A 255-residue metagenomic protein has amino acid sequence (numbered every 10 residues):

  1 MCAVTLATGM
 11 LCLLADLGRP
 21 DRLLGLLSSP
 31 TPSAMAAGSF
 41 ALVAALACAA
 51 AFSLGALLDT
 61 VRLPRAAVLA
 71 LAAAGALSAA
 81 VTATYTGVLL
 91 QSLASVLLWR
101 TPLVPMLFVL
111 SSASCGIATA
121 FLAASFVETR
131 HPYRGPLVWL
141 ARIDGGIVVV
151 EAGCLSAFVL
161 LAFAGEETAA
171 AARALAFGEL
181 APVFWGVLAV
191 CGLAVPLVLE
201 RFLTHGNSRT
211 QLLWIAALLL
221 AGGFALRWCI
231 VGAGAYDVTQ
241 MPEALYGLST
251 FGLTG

Functional and structural regions predicted by a protein language model:
M1-A41: Membrane helical hairpin/interfacial module
D21, I117-F121, V231: Short helix-terminus and kink motifs of transmembrane alpha helices, predominantly at the cytoplasmic interface
S28, G232-G255: Extramembrane terminal tails and long inter-domain/linker segments of multi-pass membrane proteins
V43, C48-I215, A221-G223: Long, contiguous internal "core" modules enriched in hydrophobic/ aromatic residues
A216-G222, E243-L248: Small-residue-rich transmembrane alpha-helices that serve as helix-helix interface/gating elements in multipass
